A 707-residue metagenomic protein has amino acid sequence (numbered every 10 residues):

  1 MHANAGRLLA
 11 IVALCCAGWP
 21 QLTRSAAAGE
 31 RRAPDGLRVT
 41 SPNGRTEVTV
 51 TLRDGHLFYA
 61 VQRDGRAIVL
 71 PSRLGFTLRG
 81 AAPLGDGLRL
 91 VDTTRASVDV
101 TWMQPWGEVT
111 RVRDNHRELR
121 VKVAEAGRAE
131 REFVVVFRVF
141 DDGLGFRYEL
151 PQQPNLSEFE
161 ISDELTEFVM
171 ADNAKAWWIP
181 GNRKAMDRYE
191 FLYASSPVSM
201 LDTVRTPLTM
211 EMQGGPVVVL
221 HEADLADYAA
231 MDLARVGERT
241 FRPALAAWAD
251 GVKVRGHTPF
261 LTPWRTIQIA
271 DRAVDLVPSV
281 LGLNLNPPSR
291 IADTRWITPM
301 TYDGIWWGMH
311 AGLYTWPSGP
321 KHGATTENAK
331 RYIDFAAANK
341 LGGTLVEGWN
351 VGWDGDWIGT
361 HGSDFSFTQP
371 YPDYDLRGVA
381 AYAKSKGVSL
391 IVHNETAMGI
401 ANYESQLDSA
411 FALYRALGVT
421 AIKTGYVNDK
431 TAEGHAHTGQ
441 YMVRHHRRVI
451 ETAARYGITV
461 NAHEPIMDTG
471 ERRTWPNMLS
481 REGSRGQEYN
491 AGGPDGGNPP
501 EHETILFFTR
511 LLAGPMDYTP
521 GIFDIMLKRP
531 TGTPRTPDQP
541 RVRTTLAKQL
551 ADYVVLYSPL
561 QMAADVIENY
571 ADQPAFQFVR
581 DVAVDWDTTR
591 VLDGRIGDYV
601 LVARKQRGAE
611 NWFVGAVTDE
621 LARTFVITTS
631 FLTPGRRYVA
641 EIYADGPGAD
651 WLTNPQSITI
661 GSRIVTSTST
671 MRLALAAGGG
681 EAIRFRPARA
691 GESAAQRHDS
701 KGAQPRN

Functional and structural regions predicted by a protein language model:
L9-Q21: Bacterial N-terminal signal peptides
P20, S25-A28: Boundary at the C-terminal end of the N-terminal hydrophobic targeting segment
R31-I291: N-terminal accessory beta-strand-rich subdomains and adjacent acidic, glycine-rich linkers that precede catalytic cores
V121, D565-F613, G648-Q656, S700: Glycan-recognition and catalytic regions of carbohydrate-active enzymes
H257-N339, G343: An acidic-aromatic substrate-binding cleft motif
G348-P540: Aromatic- and carboxylate-enriched substrate-binding clefts and catalytic-loop regions of carbohydrate-active enzymes
I596-Y638, E681-R684: Carbohydrate-binding surface patches
S662-G702, R706: C-terminal beta-strand-rich structural cap/linker in extracellular carbohydrate-active enzymes
